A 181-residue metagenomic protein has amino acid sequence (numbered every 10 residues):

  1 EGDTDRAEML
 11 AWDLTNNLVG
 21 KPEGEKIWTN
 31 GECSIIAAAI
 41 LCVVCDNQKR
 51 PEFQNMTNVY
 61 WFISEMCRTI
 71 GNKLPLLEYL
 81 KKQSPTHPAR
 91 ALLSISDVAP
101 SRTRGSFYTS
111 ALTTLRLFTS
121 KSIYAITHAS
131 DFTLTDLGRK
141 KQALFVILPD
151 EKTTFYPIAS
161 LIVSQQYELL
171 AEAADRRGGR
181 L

Functional and structural regions predicted by a protein language model:
E1-L181: P-loop NTPase motor domains
